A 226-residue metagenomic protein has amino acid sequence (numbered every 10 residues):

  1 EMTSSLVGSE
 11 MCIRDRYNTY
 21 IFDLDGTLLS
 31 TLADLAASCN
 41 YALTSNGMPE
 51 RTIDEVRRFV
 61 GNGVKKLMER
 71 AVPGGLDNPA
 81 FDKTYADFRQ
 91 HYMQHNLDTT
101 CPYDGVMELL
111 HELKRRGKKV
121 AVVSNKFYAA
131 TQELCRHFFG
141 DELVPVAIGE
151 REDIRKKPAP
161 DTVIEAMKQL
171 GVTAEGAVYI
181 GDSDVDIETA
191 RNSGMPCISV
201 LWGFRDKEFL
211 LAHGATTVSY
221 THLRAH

Functional and structural regions predicted by a protein language model:
E1-I13, H222-A225: Single conserved hydrophobic/aromatic residue that forms the stacking wall/gate of nucleotide- or nucleobase-binding
R14-R58: Active-site neighborhood of HAD-like aspartate-dependent phosphohydrolases
E50-E55, P79-A80, E142-V146, A174-V178: Short acidic capping loops at alpha-helix termini that bridge into adjacent secondary structure
G61-Q94, E112: A metal-dependent, Asp-based hydrolase signature
Q94-V122, Y128-Q132, P160: Short, acidic loop-to-helix structural element flanking the phosphoryl-transfer center in phosphate-processing enzymes
L143-K156: A short, structured active-site edge motif that brings together acidic residues
K157-I187: Conserved Lys-Pro-Asp/Glu-containing loop-to-beta segment of HAD-superfamily phosphomonoesterases, centered on
Y179-T216: Acidic, Mg2+-coordinating phosphoryl-transfer loop and its flanking beta/alpha structural elements, shared across
